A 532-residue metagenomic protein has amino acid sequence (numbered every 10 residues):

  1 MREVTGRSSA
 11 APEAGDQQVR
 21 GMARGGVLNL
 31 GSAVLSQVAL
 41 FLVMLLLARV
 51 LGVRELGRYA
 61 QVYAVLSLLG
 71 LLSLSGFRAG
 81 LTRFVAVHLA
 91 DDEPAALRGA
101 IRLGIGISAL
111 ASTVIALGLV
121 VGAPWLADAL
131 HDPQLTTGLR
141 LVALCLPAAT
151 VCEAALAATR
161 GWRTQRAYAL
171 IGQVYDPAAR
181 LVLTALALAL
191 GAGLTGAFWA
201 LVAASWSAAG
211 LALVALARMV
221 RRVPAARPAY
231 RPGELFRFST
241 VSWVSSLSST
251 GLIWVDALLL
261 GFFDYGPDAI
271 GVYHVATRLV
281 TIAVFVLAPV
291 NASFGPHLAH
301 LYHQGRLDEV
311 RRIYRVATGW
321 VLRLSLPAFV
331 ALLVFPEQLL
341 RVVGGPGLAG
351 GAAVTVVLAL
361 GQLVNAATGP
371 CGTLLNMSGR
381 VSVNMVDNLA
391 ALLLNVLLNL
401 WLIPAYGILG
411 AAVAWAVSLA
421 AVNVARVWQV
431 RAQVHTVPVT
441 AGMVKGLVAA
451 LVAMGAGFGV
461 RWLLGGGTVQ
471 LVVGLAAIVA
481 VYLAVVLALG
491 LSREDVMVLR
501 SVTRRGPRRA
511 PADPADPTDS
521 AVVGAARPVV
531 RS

Functional and structural regions predicted by a protein language model:
M1-E13, G459-S532: Membrane-proximal transmembrane or re-entrant/amphipathic helices at the cytosolic face
R2-E3, Q18-A79, I107, A116-V120 (+3 more regions): Signature of the first transmembrane helix
R2-M22, L194-F198, A212-I253, S293 (+3 more regions): Interhelical loop/hinge segments that connect adjacent transmembrane helices in multipass membrane
R2-S8, R102-L130, A185-A189, G210-L211 (+6 more regions): Alpha-helical transmembrane segments of multi-pass membrane transport and lipid-handling proteins
G25-F41, A200-A208, A212, L216 (+4 more regions): Transmembrane helical elements of multi-pass membrane transporters/channels
L47-L68, T136-T137, L194, F198-W199 (+5 more regions): Interfacial/gating helices of multi-pass transporter permease domains
A86-G106, V272-N388, V502: Specific pore-lining/lateral-gate transmembrane helices of multi-pass inner-membrane transport and insertion machines
R140, G172-V220, F238, R278 (+4 more regions): Hydrophobic alpha-helical transmembrane segments
